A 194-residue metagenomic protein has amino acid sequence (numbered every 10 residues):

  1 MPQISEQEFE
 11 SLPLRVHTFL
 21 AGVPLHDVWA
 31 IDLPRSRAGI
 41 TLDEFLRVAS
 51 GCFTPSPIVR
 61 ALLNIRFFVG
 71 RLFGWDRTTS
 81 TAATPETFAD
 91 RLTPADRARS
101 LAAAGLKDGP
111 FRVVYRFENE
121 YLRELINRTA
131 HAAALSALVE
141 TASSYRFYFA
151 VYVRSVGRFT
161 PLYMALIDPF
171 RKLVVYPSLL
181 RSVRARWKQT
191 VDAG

Functional and structural regions predicted by a protein language model:
M1-A95, R99: Hydrophobic ligand-binding cavity/cleft-lining segments
H26-A30, E120, S144-F147: Intrinsic-disorder/low-complexity, polar/charged segments enriched in Ser/Thr/Lys/Arg/Asp/Glu/Gln
R60-N64, V153-V156, S178-A185: Short C-terminal domain-edge/linker segments immediately following a structured domain
A98-T141: Hydrophobic-ligand binding "helix-grip"
N127-A165: Beta-strand/loop substructures that line and gate deep hydrophobic ligand-binding cavities in soluble
Y163-G194: A conserved amphipathic terminal alpha-helix motif
